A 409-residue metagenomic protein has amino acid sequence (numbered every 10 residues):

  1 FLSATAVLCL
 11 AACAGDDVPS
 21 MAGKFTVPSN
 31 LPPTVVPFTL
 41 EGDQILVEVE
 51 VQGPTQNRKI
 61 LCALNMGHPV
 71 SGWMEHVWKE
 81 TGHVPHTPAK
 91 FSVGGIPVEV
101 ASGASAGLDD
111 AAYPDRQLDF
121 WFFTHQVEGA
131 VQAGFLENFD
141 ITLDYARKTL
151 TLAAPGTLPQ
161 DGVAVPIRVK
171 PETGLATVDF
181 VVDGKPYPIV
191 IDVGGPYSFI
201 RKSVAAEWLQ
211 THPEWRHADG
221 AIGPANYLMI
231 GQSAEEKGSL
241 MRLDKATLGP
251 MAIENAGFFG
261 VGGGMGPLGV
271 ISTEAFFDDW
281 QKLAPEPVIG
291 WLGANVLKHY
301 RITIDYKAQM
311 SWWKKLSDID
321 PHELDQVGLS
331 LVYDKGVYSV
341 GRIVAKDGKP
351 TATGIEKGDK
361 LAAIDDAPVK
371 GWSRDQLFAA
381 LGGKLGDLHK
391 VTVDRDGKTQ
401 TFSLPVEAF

Functional and structural regions predicted by a protein language model:
F1-L2: N-terminal export leaders
A6-L8: Hydrophobic helical h-region of N-terminal Sec-dependent signal peptides in bacterial secretory/periplasmic proteins
L10-A12: C-terminal motif of bacterial Sec signal peptides marking the signal peptidase cleavage site
A14-F409: Pepsin/retropepsin-fold aspartyl endopeptidases
